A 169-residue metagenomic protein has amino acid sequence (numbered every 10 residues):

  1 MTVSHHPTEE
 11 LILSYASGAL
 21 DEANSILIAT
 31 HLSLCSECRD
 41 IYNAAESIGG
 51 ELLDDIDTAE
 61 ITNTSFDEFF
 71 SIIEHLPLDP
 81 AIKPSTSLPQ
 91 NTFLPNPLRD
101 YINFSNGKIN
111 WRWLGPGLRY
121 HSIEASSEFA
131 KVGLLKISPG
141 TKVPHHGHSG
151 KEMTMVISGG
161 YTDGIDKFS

Functional and structural regions predicted by a protein language model:
M1-T8, A23, L34-D40, S47-G107: Positively biased amphipathic helices and basic secretion/translocation or surface-docking motifs that either flank
L11-S14, S122: Conserved beta-strand positions that form and line the central face of beta-propeller blades
L13-E22: Short Cys/His-rich Zn2+-coordinating modules
L27-L32: Sequence/structural segment immediately N-terminal to covalent heme-attachment motifs in c-type and related
Y42, V143-H145, G164: Short beta-strand His + acidic residue motifs that chelate non-heme Fe in jelly-roll/DSBH and cupin folds
I109-P139, H145: A short glycine-rich, His/Asp/Glu-containing loop-to-beta-strand
L135-P139, G147-D163: Short, conserved beta-strand element in jelly-roll/cupin
D163-S169: Short acidic-glycine-tyrosine-enriched beta hairpin
